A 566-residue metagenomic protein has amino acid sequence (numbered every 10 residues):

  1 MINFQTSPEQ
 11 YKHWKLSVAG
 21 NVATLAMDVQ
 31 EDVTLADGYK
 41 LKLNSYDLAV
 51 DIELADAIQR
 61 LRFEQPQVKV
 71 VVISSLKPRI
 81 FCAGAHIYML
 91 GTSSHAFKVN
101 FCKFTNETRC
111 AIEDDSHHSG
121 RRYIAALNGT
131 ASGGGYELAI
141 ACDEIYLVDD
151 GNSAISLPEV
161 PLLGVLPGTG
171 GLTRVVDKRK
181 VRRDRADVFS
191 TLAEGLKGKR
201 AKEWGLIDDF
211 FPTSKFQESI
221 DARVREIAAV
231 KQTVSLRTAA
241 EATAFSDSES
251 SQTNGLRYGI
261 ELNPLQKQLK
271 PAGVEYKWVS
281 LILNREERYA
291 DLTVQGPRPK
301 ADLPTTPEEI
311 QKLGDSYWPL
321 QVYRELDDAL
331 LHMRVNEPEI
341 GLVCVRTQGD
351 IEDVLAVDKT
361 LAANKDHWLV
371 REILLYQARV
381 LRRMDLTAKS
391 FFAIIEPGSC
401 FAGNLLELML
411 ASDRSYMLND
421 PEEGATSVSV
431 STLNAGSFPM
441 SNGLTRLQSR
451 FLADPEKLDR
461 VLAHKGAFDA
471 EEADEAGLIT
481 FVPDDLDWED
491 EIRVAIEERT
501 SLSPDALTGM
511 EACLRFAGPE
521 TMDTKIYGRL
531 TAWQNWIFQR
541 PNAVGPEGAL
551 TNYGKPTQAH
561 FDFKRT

Functional and structural regions predicted by a protein language model:
M1-I52, A57-K69, L76-A83, A96-V99 (+9 more regions): C-terminal alpha-helix plus adjacent terminal tail
G84-A96, N100, F104-D115, N128-E144 (+4 more regions): Hydrophobic, small-residue-rich alpha-helical packing segments that form membrane-like cores
E107, A111-H118, Y376-M384: Catalytic-core regions built around general acid/base machinery
S119-A131, A388-G398: A short, small-residue-rich loop immediately preceding and capping a beta-strand
Y123, I145-Y146, F210, F391 (+2 more regions): Short, well-ordered beta-strand core segments
S132-F189, A402-R460: CoA-thioester-processing core
